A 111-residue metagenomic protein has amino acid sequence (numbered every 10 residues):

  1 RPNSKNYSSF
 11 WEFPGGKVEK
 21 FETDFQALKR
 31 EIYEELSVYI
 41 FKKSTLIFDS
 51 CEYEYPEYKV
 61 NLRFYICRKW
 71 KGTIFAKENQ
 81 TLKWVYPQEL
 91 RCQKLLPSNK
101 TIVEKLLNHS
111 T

Functional and structural regions predicted by a protein language model:
R1-E35: Conserved Nudix-box catalytic region and its N-terminal flanking loop in Nudix hydrolases and closely related
S8, F25, K42, E57-L62: Short connector loops at helix/strand junctions that flank enzyme active sites, especially segments positioning acidic
V18-E19, E52-E54, E89-R91: Short histidine/acidic/glycine/proline-rich micro-motifs that form metal- and phosphate-coordinating active-site loops
L36-K43: Short secondary-structure junctions
D49-T73, K83: Active-site-adjacent beta-strand/loop module that shapes the phosphate/pyrophosphate-binding cleft
F64-I66, I74-L106: NUDIX/MutT-family hydrolases
L107-T111: Generic C-terminal helix-cap and adjacent flexible tail
